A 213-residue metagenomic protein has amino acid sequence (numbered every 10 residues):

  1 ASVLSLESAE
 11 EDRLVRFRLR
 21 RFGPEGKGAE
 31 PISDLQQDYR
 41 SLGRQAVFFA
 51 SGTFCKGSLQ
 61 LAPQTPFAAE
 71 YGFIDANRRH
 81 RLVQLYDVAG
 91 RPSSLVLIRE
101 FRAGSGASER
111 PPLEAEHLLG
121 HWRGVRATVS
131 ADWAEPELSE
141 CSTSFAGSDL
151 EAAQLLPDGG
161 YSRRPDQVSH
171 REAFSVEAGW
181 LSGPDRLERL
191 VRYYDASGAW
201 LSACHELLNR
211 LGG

Functional and structural regions predicted by a protein language model:
S2-G213: Soluble ligand-binding/transfer domains with enclosed cavities or grooves
